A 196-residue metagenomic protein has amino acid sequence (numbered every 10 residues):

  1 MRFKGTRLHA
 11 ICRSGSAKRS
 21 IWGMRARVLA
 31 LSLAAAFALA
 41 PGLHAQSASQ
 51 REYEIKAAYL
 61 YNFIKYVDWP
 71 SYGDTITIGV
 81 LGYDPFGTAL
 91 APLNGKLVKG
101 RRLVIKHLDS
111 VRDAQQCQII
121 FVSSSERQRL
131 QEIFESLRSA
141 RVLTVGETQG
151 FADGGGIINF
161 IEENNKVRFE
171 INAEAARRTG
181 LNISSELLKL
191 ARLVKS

Functional and structural regions predicted by a protein language model:
R2-L33, F37-S196: Short hydrophobic alpha-helices and adjacent helix-cap/hinge residues
